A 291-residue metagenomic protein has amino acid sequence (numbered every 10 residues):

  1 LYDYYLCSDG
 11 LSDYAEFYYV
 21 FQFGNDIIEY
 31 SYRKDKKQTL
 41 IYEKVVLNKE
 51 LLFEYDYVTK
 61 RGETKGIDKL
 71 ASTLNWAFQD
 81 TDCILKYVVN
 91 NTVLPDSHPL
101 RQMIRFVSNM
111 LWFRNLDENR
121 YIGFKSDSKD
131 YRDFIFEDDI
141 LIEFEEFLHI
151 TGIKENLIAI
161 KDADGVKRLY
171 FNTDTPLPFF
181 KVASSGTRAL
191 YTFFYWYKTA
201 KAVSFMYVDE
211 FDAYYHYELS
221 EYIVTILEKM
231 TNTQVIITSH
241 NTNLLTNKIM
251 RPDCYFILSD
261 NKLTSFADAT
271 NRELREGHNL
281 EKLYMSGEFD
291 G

Functional and structural regions predicted by a protein language model:
L1, K201-A202, M230-T231: Post-Walker A helix-loop "phosphate-sensing" segment adjacent to the P-loop in P-loop NTPases
Y2-L190, F194-W196, F289: Phosphate-coordinating catalytic segments in nucleotide- and nucleic-acid-processing enzymes
T187, E218-L219: Acidic donor-diphosphate engagement hotspot in glycosyltransferases and nucleotidyltransferases that stabilizes
W196-S204: Short basic/glycine-enriched coil/helix segment immediately N-terminal to the Walker B
F205-Y207, I236: Structural motif
D209-F211: Walker B catalytic acidic pair
A213-Y217: Conserved D-loop-proximal element of ABC-family nucleotide-binding domains
E221-G291: C-terminal lobe/lid and adjacent interdomain/linker elements of RecA-like ASCE P-loop ATPase modules
